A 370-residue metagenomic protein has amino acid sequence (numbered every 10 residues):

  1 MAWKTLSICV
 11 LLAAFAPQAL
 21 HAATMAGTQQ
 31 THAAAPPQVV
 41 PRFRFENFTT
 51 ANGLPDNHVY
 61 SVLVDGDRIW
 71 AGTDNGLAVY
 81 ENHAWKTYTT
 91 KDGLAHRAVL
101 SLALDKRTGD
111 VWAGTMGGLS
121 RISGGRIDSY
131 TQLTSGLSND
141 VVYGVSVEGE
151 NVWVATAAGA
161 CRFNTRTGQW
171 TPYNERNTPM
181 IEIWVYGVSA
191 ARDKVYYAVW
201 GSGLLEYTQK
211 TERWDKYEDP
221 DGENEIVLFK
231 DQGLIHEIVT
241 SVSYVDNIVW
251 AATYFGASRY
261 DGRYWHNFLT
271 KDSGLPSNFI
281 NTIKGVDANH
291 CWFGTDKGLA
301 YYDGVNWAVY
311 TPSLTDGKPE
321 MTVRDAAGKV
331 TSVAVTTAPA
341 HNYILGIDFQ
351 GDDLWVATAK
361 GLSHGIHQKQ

Functional and structural regions predicted by a protein language model:
M1-S7: Bacterial N-terminal signal peptides that target proteins for export
S7-P17: Bacterial N-terminal signal peptides
H21-Q370: Carboxylate-rich, polar loop motifs that coordinate divalent cations or form catalytic acidic clusters
